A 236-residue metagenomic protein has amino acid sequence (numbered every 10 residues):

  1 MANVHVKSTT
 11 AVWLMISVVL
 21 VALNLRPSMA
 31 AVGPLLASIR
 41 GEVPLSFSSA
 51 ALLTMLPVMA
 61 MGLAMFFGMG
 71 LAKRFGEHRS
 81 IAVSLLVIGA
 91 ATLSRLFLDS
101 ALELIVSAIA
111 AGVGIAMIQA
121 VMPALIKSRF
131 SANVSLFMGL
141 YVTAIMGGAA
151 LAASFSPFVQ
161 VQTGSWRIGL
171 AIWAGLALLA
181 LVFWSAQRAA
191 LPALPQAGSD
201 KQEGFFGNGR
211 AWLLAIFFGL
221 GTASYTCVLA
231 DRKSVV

Functional and structural regions predicted by a protein language model:
A2-S8, A189-L214: Juxtamembrane intracellular "pre-TM" segments in multi-pass secondary transporters
W13-F47, M65-G68, V228-K233: Extracytoplasmic
A30, P57-F66, A149-A150: Residue-level signature of mid-helix packing/kink "hotspots" within the transmembrane helices of 12-pass Major
V32-G33, R210-V236: Extracytoplasmic gate region of multi-pass secondary transporters
L63-L102: Conserved MFS/SLC helix-loop-helix module at the cytosolic interface between two early adjacent transmembrane helices
S100-A108, L213-L214: Short hydrophobic/alpha-helical segments at membrane-entry points of transmembrane helices in Major Facilitator
E103, A132-N133, G139-A189: Helix-loop-helix hairpin linking two adjacent transmembrane segments in secondary transporters
S107-T143: Cytoplasmic helix-loop-helix junction between adjacent transmembrane helices in 12-TM secondary transporters
